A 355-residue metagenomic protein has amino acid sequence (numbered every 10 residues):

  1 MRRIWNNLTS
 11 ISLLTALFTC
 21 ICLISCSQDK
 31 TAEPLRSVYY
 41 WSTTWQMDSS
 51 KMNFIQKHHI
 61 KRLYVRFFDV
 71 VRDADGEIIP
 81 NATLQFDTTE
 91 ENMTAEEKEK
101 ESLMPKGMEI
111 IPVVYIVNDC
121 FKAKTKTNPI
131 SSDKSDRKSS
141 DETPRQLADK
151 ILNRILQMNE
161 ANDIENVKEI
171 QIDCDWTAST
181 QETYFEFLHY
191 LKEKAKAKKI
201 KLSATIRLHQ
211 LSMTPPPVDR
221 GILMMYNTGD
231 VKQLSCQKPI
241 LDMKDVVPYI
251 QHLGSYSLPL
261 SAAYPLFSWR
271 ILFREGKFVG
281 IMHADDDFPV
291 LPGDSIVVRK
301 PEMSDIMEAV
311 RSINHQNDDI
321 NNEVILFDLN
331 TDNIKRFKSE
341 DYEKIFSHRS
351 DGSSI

Functional and structural regions predicted by a protein language model:
R2-L13: Bacterial N-terminal signal peptides that target proteins for export
I11-C22: Bacterial N-terminal signal peptides
C26-I55, I60, R66: Boundary/entry segment of secreted carbohydrate-active catalytic domains
T31-W41, D69-L223: Chitinase-like catalytic core of GlcNAc-active glycosidases
L63, I172, G221, A262 (+1 more regions): Conserved, mostly hydrophobic/aromatic
E182, E186-R274: Substrate-binding surface in catalytic domains of secreted glycosidases
A263, F267-W269, R274-I355: Substrate-binding cleft of secreted/luminal carbohydrate-active enzymes
